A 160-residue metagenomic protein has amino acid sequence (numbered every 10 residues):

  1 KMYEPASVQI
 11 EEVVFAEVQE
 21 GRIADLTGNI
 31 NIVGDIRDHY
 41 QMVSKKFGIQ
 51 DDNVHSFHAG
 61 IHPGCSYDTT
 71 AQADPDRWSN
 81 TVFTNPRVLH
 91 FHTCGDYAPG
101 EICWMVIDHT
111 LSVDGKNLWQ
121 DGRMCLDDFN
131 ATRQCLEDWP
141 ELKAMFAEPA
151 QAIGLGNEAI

Functional and structural regions predicted by a protein language model:
K1-I160: Metal/cofactor-centered catalytic core regions of large enzymes
